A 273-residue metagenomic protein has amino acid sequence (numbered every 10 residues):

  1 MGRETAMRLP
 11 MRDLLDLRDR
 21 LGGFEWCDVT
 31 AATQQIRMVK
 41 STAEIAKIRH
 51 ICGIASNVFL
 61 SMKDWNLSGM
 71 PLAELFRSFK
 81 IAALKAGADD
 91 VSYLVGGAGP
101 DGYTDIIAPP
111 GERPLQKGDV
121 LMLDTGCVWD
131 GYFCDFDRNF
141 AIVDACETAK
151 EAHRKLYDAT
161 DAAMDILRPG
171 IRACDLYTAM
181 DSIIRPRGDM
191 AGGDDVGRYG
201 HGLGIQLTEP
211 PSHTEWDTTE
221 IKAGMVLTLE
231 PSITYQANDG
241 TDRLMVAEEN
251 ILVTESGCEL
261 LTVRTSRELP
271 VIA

Functional and structural regions predicted by a protein language model:
M1-A273: Active-site neighborhoods and metal-handling regions in enzymes and metal-associated proteins
